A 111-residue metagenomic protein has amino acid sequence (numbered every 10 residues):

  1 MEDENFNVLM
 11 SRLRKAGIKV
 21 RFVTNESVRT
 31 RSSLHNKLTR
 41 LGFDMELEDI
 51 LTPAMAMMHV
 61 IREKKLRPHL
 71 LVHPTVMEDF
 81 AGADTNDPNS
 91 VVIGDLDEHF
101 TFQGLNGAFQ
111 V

Functional and structural regions predicted by a protein language model:
M1-V111: HAD-like aspartate-dependent phosphatase fold
